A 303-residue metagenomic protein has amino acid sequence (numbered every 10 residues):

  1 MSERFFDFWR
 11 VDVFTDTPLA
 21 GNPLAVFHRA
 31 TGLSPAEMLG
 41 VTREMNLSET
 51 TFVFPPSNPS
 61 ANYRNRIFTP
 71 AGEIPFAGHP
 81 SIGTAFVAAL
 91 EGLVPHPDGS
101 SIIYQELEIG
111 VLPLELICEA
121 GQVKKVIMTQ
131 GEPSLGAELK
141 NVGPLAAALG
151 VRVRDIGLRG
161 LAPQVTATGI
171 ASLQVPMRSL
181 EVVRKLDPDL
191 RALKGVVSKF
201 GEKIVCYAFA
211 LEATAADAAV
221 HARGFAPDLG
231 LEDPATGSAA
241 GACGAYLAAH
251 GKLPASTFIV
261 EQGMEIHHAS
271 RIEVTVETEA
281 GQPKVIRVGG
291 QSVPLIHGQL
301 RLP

Functional and structural regions predicted by a protein language model:
M1-A77, I82-P303: Active-site proximal loop and beta-alpha junction motif in alpha/beta enzyme cores
